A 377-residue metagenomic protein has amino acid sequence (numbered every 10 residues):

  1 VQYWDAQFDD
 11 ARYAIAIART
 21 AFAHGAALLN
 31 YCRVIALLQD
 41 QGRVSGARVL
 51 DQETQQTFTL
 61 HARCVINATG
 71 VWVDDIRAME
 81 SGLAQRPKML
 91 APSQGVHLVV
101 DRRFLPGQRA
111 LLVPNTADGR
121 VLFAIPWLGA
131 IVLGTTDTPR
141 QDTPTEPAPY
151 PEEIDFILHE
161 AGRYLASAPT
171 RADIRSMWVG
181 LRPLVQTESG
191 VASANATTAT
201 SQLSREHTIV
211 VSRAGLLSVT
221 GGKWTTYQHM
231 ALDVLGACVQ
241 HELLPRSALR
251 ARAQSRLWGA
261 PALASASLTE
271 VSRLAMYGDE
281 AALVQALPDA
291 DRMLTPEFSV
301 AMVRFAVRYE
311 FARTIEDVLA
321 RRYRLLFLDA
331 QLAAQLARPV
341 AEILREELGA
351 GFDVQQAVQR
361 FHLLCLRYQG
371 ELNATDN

Functional and structural regions predicted by a protein language model:
Q2-R12, A23-H24, Q39, T69-V73 (+5 more regions): C-terminal accessory subdomains/tails of enzymes that are appended
Q2-Y3, R48-D51: Short beta-strand segments that buttress and anchor functional surface loops
I17: Aromatic/hydrophobic pocket-lining residues that form π-stacking "cages" and hydrophobic walls in ligand
T20, C32-V34, D51, H159-R163: Flavin (primarily FAD) cofactor-binding/catalytic cores of flavoenzymes
N30-S45: A conserved short coil-to-beta-strand element within the FAD-binding core of flavoproteins
R43-R48, Q108-R109: Short, hydrophobic/aromatic-rich segments at coil-to-beta transitions
E53-C64, A68: Core beta-strand elements of the Rossmann-like FAD/NAD(P) dinucleotide-binding domain in flavoenzyme oxidoreductases
T57-H61, H97, Q254: Well-ordered beta-strand positions in beta-sheet-rich domains
